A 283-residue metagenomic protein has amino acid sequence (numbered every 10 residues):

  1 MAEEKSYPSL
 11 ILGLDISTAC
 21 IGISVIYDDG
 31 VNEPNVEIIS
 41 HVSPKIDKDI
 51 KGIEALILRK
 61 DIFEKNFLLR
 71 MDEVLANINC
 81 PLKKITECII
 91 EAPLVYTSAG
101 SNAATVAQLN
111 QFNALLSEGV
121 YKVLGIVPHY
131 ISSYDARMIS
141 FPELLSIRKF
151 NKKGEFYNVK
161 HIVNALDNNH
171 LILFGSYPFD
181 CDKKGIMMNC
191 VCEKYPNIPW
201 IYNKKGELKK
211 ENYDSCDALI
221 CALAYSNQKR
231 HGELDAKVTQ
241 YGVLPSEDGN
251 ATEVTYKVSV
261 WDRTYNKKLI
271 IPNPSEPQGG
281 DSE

Functional and structural regions predicted by a protein language model:
A2-E283: Phosphate- and other anionic-substrate recognition elements at nucleic-acid/protein interfaces
